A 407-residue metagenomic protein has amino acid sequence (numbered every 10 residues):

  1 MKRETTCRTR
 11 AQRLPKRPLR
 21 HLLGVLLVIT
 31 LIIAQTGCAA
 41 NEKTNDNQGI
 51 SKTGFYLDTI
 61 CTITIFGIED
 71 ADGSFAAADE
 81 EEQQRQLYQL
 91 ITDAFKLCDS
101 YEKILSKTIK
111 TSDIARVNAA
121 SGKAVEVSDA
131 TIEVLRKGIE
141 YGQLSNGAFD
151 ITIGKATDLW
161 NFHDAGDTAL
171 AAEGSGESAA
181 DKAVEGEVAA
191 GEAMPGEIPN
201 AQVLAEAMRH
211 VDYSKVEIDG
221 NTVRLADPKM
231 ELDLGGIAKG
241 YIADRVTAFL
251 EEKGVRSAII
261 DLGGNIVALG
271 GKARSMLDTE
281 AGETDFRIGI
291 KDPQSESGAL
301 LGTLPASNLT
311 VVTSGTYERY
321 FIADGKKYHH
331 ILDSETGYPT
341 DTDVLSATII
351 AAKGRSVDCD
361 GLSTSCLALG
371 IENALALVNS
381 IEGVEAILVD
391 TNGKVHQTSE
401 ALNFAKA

Functional and structural regions predicted by a protein language model:
K2-A407: Mature catalytic core of soluble alpha/beta enzymes
